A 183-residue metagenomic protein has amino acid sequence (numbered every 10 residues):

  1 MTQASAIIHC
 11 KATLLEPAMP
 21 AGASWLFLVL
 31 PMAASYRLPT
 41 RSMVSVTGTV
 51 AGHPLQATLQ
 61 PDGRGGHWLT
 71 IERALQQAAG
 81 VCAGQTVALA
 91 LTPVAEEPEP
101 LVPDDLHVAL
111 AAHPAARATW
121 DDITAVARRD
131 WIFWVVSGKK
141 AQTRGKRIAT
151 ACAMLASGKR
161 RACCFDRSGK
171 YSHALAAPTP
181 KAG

Functional and structural regions predicted by a protein language model:
M1-W68, A74-Q77: A positional/architectural concept
A23-W25, W68, W120, W131-W134: Tryptophan-centered motif/residue detector
T70, A88-A90: Conserved beta-strand segments that form the floor/walls of ligand-binding pockets within enzyme and binding domains
G84-T86: Loop/turn positions that initiate beta-strands
A90-D122, D130-F133, A141-C152, A156-G183: Surface-exposed, charge/polar-rich loops and edge strands
V126: Basic- and aromatic-enriched surface patches that contact anionic nucleotides/nucleic acids
